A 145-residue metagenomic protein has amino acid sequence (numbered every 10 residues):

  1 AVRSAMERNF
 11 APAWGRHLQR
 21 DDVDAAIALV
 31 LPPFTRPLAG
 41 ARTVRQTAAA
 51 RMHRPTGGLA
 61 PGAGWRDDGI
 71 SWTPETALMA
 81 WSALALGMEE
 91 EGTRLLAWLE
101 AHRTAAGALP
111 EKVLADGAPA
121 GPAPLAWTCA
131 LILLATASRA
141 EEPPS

Functional and structural regions predicted by a protein language model:
A1-T76, R94-S145: Extended glycan-interaction surfaces of carbohydrate-active proteins
